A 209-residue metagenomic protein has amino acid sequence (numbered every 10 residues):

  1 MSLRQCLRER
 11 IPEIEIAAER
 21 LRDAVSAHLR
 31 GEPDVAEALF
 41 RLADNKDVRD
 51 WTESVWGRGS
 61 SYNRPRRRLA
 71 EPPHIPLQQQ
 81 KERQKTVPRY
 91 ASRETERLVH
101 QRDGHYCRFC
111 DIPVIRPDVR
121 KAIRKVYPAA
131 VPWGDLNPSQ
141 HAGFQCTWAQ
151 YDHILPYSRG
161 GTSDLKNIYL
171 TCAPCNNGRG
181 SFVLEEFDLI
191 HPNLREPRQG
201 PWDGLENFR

Functional and structural regions predicted by a protein language model:
M1-P88: Mixed-charge, low-complexity interaction segments
L69-L136, Y157, D203: Short, charged surface segments at domain edges that flank catalytic/cofactor-binding sites
I112-I168, L189-P192: Histidine-centered nuclease catalytic patch
R116-P117, G178-S181: Short, non-ligating residues that shape and space the ligands of small metal-coordination modules and catalytic
Y157, C175-G178: Hydrophobic alpha-helical segments
C172: Zinc-coordinating Cys/His ligand positions in small cysteine/histidine-rich zinc-finger domains
E185-R209: Intrinsically disordered, low-complexity, charge-dense segments enriched in Lys/Arg and Glu/Asp interspersed
